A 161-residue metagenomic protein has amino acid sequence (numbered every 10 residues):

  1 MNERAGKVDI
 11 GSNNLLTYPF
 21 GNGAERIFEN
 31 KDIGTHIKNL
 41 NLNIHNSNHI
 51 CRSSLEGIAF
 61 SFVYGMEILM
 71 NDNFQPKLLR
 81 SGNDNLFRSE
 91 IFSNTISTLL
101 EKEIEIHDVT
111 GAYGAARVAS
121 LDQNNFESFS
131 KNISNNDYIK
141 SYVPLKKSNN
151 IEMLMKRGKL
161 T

Functional and structural regions predicted by a protein language model:
M1-T161: Glycine/Thr-rich phosphate-binding loops that ligate phosphate moieties of nucleotide and other phosphorylated ligands
